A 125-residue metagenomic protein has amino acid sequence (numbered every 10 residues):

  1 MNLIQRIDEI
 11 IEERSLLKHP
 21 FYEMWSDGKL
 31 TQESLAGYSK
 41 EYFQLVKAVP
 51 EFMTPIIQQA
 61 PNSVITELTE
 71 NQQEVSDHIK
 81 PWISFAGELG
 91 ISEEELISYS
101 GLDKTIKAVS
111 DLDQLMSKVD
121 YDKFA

Functional and structural regions predicted by a protein language model:
M1-H19: N-terminal capping/interface segment
I10-L16, M24-Q59, K123-A125: Alpha-helical bundle segments that constitute or directly flank the non-heme di-iron/ferroxidase center
S15-H19, Q32, A36, S76 (+1 more regions): Generic detection of intrinsically disordered/low-complexity segments and helix-coil linkers/edges
N62-S63: Short loop-to-helix capping motifs
T66-A125: Active-site-proximal alpha-helical scaffolds that flank and shape metal-associated catalytic sites
